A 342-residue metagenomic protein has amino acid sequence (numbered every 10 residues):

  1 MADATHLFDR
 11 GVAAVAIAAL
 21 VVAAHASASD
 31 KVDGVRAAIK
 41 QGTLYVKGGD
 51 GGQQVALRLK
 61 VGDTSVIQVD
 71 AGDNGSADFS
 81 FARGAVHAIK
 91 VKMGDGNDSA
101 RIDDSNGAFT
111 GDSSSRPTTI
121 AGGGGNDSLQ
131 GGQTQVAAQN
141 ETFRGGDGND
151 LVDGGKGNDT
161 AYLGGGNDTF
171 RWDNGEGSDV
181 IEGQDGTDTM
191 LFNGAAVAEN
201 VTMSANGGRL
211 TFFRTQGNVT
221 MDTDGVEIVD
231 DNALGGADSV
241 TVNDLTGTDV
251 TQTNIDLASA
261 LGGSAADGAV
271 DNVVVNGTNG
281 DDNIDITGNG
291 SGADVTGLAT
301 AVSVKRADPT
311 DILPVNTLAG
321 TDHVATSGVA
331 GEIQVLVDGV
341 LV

Functional and structural regions predicted by a protein language model:
M1-A2, A28: Initiator methionine at the very start of the polypeptide chain
D3-A13: Bacterial N-terminal signal peptides that target proteins for export
A14-V21: Bacterial N-terminal signal peptides
S27-V342: Acidic, glycine-rich low-complexity segments
